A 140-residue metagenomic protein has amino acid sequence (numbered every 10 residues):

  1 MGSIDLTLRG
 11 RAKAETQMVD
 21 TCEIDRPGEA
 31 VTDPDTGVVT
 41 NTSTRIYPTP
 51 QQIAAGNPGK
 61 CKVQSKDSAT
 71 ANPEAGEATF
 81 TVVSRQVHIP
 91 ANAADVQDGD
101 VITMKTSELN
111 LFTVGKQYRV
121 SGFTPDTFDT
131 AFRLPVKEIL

Functional and structural regions predicted by a protein language model:
G2-L6, T16-M18, G28-L140: Short, conserved turn/kink motifs that form compact alpha/beta structural patches or helix kinks used as
